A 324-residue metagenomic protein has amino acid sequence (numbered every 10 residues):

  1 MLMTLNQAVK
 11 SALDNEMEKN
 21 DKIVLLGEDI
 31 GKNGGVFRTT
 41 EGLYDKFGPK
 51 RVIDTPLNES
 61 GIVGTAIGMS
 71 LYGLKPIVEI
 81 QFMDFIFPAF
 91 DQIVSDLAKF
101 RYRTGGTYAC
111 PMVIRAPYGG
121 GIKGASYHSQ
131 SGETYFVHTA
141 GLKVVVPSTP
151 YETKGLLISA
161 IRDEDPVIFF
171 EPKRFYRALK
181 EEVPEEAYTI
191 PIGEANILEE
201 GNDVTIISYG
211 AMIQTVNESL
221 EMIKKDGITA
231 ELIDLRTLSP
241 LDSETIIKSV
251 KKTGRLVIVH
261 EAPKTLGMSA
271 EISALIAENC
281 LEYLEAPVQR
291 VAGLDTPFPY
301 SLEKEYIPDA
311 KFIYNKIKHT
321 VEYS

Functional and structural regions predicted by a protein language model:
M1-P166, F170, F175, E305: Thiamine diphosphate
I30, F37-K46, E59, Y108-V113 (+1 more regions): Thiamine diphosphate
